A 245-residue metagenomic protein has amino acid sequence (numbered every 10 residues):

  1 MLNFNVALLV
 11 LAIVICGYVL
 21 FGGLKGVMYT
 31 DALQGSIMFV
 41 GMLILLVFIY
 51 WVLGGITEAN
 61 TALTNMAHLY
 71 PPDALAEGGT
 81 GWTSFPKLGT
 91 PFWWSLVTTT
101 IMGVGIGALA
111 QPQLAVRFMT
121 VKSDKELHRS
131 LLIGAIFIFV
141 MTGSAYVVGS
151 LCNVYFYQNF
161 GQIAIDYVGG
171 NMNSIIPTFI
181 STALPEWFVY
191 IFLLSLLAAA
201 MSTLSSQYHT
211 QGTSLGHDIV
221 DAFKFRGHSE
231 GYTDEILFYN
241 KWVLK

Functional and structural regions predicted by a protein language model:
M1-G26, F238-K245: Transmembrane alpha-helical segments of multi-pass small-molecule transport proteins
N3, S36-Y190: Loop-to-helix junctions at membrane interfaces in multi-pass transport proteins
N5-V10, V97-T98, F188-F192, Q207 (+1 more regions): Hydrophobic alpha-helical transmembrane segments
L8, M28, M38, H128-L131 (+2 more regions): Hydrophobic/aromatic positions within or immediately flanking transmembrane alpha-helices of multi-pass small-molecule
V10-I13, A32-S36, I133-I136, V140 (+2 more regions): Hydrophobic residues within alpha-helical transmembrane segments of multi-pass solute transporters/permease subunits
F21, I106, F188-D221: Membrane-helix boundary/coupling elements in multi-pass transport proteins
G216-K245: Loop-to-transmembrane helix boundary motifs in multi-pass membrane proteins
